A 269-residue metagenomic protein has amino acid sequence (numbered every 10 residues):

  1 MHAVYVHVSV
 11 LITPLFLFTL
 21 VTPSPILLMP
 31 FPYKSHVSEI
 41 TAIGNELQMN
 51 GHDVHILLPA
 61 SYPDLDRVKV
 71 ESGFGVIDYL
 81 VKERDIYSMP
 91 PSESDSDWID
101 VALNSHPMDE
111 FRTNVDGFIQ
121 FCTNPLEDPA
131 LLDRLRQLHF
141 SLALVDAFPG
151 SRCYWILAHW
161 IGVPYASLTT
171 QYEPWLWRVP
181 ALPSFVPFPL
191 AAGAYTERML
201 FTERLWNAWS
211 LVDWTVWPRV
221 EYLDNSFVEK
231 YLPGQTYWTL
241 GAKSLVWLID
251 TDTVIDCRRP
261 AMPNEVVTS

Functional and structural regions predicted by a protein language model:
H2-Y231, L248, I255, P263-S269: Glycosyltransferase specificity loop/lid
G234-T253: Amphipathic alpha-helical blocks
